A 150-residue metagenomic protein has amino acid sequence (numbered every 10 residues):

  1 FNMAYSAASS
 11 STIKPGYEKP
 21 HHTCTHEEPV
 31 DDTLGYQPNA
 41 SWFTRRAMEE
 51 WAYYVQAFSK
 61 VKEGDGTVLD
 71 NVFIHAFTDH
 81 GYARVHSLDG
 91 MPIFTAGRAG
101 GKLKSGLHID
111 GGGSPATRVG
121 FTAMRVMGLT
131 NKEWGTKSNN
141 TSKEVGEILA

Functional and structural regions predicted by a protein language model:
F1-A150: Ligand-binding pockets and gating/stacking loops
